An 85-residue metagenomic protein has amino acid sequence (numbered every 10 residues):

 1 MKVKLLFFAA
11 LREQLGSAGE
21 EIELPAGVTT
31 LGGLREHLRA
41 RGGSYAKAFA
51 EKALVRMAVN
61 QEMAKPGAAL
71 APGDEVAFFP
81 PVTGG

Functional and structural regions predicted by a protein language model:
M1-G84: Ubiquitin-like/PB1-type beta-grasp interaction modules and other compact soluble beta-rich domains
